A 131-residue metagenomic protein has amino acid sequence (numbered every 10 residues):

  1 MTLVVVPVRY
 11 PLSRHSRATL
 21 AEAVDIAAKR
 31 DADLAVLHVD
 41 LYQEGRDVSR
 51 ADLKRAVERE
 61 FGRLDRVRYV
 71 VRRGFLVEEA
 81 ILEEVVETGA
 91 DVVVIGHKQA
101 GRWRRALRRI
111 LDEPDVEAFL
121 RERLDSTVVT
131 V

Functional and structural regions predicted by a protein language model:
T2-D47: Small/aliphatic-rich secondary-structure junction motif
S16-R17, G45-S49, E79-L82, R105-A106: Short, well-ordered secondary-structure micro-motifs
L20, R50-K54, R108-V116: Charged helix-capping and loop-helix junction motifs
R30, R63-D65, R123-D125: Short, structured coil segments at secondary-structure junctions
A35-L37, R68-R72, V129-V131: General small-molecule cofactor/ligand-binding pocket signal
Y42-R59: Short, surface-exposed acidic-centric catalytic microdomains
E58-H97: Mid-chain, well-packed structural core segment of small domains
D91-V131: Gly/Ser-rich helix-loop-strand patches that form or flank binding pockets for ribonucleotide-derived cofactors
